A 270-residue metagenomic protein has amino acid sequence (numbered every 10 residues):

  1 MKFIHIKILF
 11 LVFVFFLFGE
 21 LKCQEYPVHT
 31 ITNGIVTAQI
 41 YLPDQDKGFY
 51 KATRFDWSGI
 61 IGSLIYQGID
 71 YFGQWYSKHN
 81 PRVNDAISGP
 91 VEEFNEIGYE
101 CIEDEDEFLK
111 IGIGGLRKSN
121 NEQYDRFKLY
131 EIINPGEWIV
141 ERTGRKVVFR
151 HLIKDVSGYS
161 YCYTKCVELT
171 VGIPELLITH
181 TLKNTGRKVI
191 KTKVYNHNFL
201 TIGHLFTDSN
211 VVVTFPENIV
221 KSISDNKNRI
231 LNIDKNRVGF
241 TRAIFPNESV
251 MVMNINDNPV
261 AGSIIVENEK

Functional and structural regions predicted by a protein language model:
M1-F10: Bacterial N-terminal signal peptides that target proteins for export
L9-L17: Bacterial N-terminal signal peptides
G19-C23: Boundary at the C-terminal end of the N-terminal hydrophobic targeting segment
Q24-L177, K188-K191, H197-K270: Surface-exposed acidic/polar loop and edge beta-strand patches at domain peripheries
H180-G186: Asparagine-centered strand-capping/turn motif at beta-strand->loop junctions
